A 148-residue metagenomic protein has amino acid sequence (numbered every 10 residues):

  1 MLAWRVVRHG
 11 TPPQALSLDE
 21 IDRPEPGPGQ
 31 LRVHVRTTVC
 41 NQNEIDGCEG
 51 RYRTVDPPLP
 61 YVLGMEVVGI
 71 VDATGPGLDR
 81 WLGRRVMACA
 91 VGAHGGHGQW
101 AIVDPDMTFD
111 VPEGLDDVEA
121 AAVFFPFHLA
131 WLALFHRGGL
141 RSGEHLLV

Functional and structural regions predicted by a protein language model:
V6, P24-P26, T38, I70 (+2 more regions): Residue-level recognition of beta-strand microenvironments
V7-A15: Extracellular beta-rich ligand/substrate-recognition surface
P12, I21-V68: N-terminal glycine-rich beta->alpha transition that marks the start or flank of a dinucleotide-binding site
P24, L78-D79, G138: Residue "hotspots" at secondary-structure boundaries inside conserved domains
G27, W81-L82, R141: Residue-level recognition of short, solvent-exposed, well-ordered loop/turn junctions that link secondary-structure
Y52, V68-G92: A glycine-/small-residue-rich N-terminal strand-loop-strand element that serves as the cofactor-binding glycine loop
M65, M87-V148: NAD(P)H dinucleotide-binding glycine-rich loop of Rossmann-like/cofactor-binding domains, especially the beta1-alpha1
